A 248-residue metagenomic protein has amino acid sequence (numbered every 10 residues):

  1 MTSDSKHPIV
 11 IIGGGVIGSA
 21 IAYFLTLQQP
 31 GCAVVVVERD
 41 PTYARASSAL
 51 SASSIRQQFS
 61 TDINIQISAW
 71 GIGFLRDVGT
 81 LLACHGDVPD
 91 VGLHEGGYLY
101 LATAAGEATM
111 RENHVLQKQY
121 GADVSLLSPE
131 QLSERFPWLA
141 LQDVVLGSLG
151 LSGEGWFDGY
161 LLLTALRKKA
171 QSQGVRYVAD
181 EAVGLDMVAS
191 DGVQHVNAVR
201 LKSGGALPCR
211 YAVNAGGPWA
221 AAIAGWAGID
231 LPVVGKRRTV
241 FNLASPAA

Functional and structural regions predicted by a protein language model:
T2-I17, V35: Beta1/beta-strand and adjacent pyrophosphate-binding region of the FAD-binding site in flavoprotein oxidoreductases
G13-S19, R39, G216: Glycine-rich Rossmann-fold phosphate-binding loop(s) that bind the pyrophosphate of adenine dinucleotide cofactors
A22, T26-L27, K169: Gly/Ala-rich phosphate-binding loop of Rossmann-like dinucleotide-binding domains, activating on the conserved
T26-S48: Glycine-rich FAD pyrophosphate-binding loop
R39, P129, A182: Active-site loop/turn elements of alpha/beta-hydrolase fold enzymes, especially the short glycine-/histidine-rich
A52-R135: Dinucleotide-binding Rossmann-like beta1-alpha1 core, especially the glycine-rich loop that anchors the ADP
L149-Y211, A215-W219: Helical element adjacent to the flavin cofactor pocket in flavoenzyme catalytic cores
S203-A248: Central helical "cap/lid" subdomain
